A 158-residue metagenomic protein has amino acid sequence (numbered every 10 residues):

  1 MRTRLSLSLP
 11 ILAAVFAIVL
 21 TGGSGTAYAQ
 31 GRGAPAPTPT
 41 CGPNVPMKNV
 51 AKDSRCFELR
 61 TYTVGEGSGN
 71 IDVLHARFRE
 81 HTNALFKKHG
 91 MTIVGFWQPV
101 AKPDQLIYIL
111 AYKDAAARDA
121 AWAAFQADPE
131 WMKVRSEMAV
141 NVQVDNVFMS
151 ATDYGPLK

Functional and structural regions predicted by a protein language model:
M1-S6: N-terminal secretory signal peptides that target proteins for export/translocation
L7, L12-A13, E80, Q126: Generic hydrophobic-segment detector
P10-G23: Bacterial N-terminal signal peptides
G25-P129, E137-K158: Short S/T/G/P-rich N-terminal loop/turn motif that feeds into the first structured element of a domain
K133: Intrinsically disordered, low-complexity polar regions and short flexible loop motifs
